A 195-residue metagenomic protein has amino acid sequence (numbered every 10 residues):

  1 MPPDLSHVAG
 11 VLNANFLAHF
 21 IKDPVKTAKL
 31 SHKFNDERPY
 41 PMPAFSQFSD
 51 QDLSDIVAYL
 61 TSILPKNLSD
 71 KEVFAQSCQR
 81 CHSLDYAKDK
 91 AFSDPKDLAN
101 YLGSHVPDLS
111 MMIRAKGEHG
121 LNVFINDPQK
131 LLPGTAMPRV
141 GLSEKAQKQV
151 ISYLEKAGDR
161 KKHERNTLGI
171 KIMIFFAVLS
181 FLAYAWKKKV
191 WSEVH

Functional and structural regions predicted by a protein language model:
M1, K66-S93, K171-I174: Sequence/structural segment immediately N-terminal to covalent heme-attachment motifs in c-type and related
M1, L17, I56, L60 (+3 more regions): The canonical Cys-X-X-Cys-His
P2-G10, P24-D52, I63-L68, A91-L98 (+3 more regions): Axial heme c-ligation environment in periplasmic c-type cytochrome domains
P3, K145-H195: N-terminal export/targeting leaders of redox proteins
N13: Aromatic- and glycine-enriched glycan-recognition loops and surfaces that form the carbohydrate-binding subsites
R38, S46, R80, A183-K187: Long, compositionally biased, intrinsically disordered segments
D52-A75, D159-E164: Electrostatic cytochrome c docking/interface patches
